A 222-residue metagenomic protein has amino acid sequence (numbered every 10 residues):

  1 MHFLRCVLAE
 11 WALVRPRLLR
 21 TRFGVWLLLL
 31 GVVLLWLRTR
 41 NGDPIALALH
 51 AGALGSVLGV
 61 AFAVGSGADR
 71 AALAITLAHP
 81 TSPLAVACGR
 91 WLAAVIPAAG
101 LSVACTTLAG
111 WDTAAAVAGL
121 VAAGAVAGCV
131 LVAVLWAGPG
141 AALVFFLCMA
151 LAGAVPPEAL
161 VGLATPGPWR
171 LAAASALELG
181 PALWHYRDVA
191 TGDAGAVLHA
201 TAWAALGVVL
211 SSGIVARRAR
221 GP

Functional and structural regions predicted by a protein language model:
M1-L29: Aromatic- and glycine-rich beta-strand/loop motifs that create alpha-glucan
L4, I45, F145-P222: Terminal transmembrane helical anchor/hairpin motif
W26, A78, C88-G89, V144-F146: Hydrophobic core positions of alpha-helical segments in small-molecule transporters and transporter systems
L28-V32, W91, V95, A99 (+3 more regions): Residue-level signature of the transmembrane alpha-helical core of multi-pass small-molecule transporters
G31-T39, A99-L108, L147-E158: Aromatic-anchored segments of alpha-helical transmembrane domains
D43-R70: Long, hydrophobic alpha-helical segments
L58, T113-A142, C148-A154, G207-V208: Hydrophobic alpha-helical transmembrane segments of polytopic membrane proteins
F62-I96, G100: Helix-loop-helix units of permease transmembrane domains in multi-pass membrane transporters, especially ABC
